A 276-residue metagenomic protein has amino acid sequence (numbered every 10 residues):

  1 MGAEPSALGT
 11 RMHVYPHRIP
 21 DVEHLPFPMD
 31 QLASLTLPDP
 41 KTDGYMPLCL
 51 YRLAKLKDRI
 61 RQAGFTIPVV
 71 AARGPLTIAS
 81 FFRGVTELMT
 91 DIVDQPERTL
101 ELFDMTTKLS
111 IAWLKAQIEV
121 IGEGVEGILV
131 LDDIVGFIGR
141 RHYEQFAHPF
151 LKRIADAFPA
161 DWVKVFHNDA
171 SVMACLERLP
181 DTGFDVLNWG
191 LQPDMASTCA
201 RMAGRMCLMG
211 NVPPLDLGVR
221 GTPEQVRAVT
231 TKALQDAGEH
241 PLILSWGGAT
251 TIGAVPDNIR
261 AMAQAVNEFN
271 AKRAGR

Functional and structural regions predicted by a protein language model:
M1-P38: A contiguous, low-structure linker/loop signature
P38-R276: Active-site loop segments of alpha/beta catalytic cores
